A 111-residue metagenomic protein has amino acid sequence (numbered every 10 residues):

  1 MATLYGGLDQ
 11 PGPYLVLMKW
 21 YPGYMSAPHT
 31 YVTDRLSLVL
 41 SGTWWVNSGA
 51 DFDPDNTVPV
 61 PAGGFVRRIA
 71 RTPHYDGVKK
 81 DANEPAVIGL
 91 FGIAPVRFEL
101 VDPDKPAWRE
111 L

Functional and structural regions predicted by a protein language model:
M1-M25: A short glycine-rich, His/Asp/Glu-containing loop-to-beta-strand
L4, G63, I88: Divalent metal-coordination and catalytic microenvironments
G7-D9, W44, A50-Y75, K79: Short acidic-glycine-tyrosine-enriched beta hairpin
L8-P11, T30-V32, L38, V58-P59 (+1 more regions): Extracellular/periplasmic catalytic domains that process cell-envelope and extracellular macromolecules
Y21-Y24, T30-F52: Glycine- and acidic-residue-biased ligand/ion/polar-headgroup-sensing regions
H29-Y31, G49-A50, V78, L100-D102: Short, solvent-exposed loop/turn and secondary-structure capping segments
D55, R67, Y75-L111: Double-stranded beta-helix
